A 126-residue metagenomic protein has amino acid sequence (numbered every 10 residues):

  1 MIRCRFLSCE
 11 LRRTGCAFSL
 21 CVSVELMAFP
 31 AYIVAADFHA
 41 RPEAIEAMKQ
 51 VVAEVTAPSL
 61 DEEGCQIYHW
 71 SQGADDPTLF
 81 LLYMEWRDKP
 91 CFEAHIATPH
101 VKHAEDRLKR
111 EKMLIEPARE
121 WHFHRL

Functional and structural regions predicted by a protein language model:
S23, M27-P30, H69-T78, E105-L126: Glycine-rich beta-strand-turn "strand-cap" elements at beta-sheet edges
Y32-H39, H69-I96: Short, well-ordered beta-strand segments in beta-rich or mixed alpha/beta enzyme and ligand-binding folds
H39-I45: Short, surface-exposed ligand-recognition loops at beta-strand->loop->(often short) alpha-helix junctions that present
I45, K49, E93-H95: Solvent-exposed, non-transmembrane alpha-helical starts
E54, P58-Q66, E85-R119: An amphipathic, aromatic/His-enriched active-site/gating alpha helix that lines ligand/cofactor pockets
